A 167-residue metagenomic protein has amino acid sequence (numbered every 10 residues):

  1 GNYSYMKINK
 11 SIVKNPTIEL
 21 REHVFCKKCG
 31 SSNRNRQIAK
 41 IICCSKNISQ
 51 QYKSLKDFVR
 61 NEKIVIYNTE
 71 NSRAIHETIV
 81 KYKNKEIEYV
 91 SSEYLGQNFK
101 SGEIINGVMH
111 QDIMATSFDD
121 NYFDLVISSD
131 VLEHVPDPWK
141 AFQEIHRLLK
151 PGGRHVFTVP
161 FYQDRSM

Functional and structural regions predicted by a protein language model:
G1-S117: Conserved N-terminal segment of class I S-adenosyl-L-methionine
V13, F123, D164-S166: Generic "edge-of-domain/loop-turn" microfeature
H110, P136-M167: S-adenosyl-L-methionine-dependent methyltransferase catalytic module, highlighting the catalytic core
A115-D120, R147: Short conserved loop adjoining the S-adenosyl-L-methionine
V126-I127: Hydrophobic beta-strand segment of the Class I
D130-H134: Short catalytic micro-motifs in class I SAM-dependent methyltransferases
